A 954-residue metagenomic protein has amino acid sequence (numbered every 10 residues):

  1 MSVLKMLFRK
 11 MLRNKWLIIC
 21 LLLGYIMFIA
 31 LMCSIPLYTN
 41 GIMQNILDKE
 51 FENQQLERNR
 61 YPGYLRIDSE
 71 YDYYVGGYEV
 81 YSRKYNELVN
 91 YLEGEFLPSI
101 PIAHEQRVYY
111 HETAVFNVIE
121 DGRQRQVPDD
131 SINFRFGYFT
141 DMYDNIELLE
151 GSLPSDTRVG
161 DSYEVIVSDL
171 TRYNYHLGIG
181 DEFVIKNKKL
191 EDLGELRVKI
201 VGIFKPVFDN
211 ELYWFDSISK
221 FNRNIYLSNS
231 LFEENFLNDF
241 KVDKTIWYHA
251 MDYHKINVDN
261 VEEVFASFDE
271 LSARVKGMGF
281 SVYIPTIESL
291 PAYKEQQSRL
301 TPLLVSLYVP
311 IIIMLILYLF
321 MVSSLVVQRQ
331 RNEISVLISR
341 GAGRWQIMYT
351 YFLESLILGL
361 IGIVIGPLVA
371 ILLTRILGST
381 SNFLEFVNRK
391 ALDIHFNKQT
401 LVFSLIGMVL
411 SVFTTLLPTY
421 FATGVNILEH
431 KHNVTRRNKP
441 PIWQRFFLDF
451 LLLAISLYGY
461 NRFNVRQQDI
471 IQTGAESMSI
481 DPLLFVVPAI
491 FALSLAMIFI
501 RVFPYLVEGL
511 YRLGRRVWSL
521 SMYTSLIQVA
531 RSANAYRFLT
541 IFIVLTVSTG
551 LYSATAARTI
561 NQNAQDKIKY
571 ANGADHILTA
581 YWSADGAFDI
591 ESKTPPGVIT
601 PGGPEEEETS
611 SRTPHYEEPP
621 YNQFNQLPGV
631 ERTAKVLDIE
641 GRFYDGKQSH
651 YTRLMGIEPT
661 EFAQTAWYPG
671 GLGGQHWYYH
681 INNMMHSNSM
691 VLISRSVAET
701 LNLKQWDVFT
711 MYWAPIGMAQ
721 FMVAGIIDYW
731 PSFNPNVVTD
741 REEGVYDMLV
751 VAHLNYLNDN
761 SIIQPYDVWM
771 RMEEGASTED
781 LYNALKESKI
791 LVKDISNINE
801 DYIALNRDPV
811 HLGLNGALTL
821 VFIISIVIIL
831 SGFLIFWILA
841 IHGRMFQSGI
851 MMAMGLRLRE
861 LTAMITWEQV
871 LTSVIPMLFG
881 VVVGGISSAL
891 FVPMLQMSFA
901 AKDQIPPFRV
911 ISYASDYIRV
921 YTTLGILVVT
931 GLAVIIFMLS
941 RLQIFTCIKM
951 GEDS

Functional and structural regions predicted by a protein language model:
M1-A30, L37, N433-L452, I500-V547 (+5 more regions): N-terminal Sec/SRP start-transfer signal
M1-I316, L325, S379-V387, A391 (+12 more regions): Membrane transport/envelope proteins' first extracytoplasmic loop
L317-G359, V425, E429-I442, D449 (+1 more regions): Interfacial "coupling" helices/loops that link adjacent transmembrane helices in transporter permeases
F320-S323, N332, L356-R389, K398-I427 (+6 more regions): Small-residue-rich transmembrane alpha-helices
V387-A391, T423-W443, K902, S940-S954: Short cytosolic juxtamembrane segments of multi-pass membrane proteins
Q468-F485, A489-G674, Y679: Juxtamembrane segments of multi-pass membrane proteins
Y766-V768, L791-G884, S888-P893, A901-P907 (+2 more regions): C-terminal transmembrane helical bundles of large multi-pass transporters and their helix-start/helix-kink determinants
